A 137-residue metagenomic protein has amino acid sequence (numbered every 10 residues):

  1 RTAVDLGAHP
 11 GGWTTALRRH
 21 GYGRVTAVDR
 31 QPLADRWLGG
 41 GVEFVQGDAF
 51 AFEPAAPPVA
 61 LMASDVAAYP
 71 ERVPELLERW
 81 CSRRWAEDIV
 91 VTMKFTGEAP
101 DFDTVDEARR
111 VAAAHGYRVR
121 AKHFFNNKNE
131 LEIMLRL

Functional and structural regions predicted by a protein language model:
R1-H9, A16: Conserved class I S-adenosyl-L-methionine
T2, G23-R24, D88: Residues at the starts of beta-strands that form the adenosine-phosphate
D5, A63-S64, V91: Redox-cofactor binding/interface segments in oxidoreductases and associated redox assembly factors
A8, R30-L33, A49, K94-T96 (+1 more regions): Short, ordered loop/turn segments at secondary-structure junctions
W13, A68-P70, T96-E98: Short acidic, S/G/P-rich loop/turn micro-motifs used as interaction or catalytic elements
T15, R19, R110: Short, well-ordered alpha-helices that flank and scaffold nucleotide-derived cofactor binding pockets
H20-R72: S-adenosyl-L-methionine
P74-R136: C-terminal substrate-binding/active-site "lid" region of AdoMet-derived donor-dependent transferases
